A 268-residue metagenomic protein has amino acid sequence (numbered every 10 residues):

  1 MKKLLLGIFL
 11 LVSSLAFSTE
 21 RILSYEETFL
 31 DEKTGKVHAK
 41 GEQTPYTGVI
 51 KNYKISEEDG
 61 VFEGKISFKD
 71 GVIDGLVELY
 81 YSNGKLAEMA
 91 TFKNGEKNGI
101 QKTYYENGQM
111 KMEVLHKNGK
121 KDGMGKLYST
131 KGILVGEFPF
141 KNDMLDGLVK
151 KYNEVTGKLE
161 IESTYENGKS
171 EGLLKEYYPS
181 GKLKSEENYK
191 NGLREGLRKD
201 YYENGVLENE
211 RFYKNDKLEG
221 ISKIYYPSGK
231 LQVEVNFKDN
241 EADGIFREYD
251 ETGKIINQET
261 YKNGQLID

Functional and structural regions predicted by a protein language model:
L4-S13: Sec-dependent N-terminal signal peptides
A16-D268: Glycine/tyrosine- and acidic-biased, solvent-exposed loop/turn segments at the edges of beta-strands
